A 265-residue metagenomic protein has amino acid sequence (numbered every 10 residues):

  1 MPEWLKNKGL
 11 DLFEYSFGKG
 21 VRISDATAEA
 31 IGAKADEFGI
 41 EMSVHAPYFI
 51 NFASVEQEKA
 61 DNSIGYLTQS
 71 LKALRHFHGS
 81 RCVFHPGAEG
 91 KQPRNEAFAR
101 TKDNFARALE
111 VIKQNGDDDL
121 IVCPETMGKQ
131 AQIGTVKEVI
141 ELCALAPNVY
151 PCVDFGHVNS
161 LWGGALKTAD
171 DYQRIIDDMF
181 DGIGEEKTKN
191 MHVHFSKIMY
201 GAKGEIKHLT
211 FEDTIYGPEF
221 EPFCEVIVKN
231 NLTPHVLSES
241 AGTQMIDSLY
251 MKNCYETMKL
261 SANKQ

Functional and structural regions predicted by a protein language model:
M1-A46, I50-K72, K264-Q265: N-terminal pre-domain/capping segments
L10, E37-E41, F77-G79, D117-D119 (+3 more regions): A general structural motif
F13-Y15, M42-A46, C82-F84, V122-P124 (+3 more regions): Hydrophobic faces of well-ordered beta-strands that scaffold small-molecule active sites in alpha/beta enzyme cores
F17-A30, N51-S54, E58, G90-Q92 (+3 more regions): Acidic-and-aromatic substrate-binding clefts and catalytic sites of carbohydrate-active enzymes
D36-F38, R94-R107, K137-P147, G204-C224 (+1 more regions): Short, electropositive alpha-helical surface patch
A53-V153: Active-site acidic/histidine proton-transfer and metal-coordination neighborhood in alpha/beta enzyme cores
R107-E205: Acidic/histidine-rich catalytic cores of soluble enzymes
R174-E185, T214-K229: A short, acidic, amphipathic alpha-helical segment used as a generic capping/interface helix at domain edges
